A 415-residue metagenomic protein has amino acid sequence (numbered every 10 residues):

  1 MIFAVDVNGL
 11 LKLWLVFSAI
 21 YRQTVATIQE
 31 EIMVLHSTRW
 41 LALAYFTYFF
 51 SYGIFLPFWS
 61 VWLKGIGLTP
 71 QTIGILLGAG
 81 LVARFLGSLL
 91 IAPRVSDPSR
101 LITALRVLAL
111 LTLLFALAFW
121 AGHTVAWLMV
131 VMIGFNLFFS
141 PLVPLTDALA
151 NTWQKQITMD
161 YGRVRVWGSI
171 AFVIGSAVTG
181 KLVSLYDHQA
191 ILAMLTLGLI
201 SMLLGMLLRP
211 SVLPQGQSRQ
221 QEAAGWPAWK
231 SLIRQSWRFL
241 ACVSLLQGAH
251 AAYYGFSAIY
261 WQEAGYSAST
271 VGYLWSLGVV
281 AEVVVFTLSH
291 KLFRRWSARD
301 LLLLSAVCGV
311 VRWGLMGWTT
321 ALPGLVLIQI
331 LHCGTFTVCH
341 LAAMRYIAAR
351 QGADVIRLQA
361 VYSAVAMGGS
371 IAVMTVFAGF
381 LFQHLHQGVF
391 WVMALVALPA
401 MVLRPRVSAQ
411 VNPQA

Functional and structural regions predicted by a protein language model:
V34-L81, S236-C242, Q247-G272: Helix-loop boundary and gating motifs at the non-cytosolic
L35, P210-V243: Juxtamembrane intracellular "pre-TM" segments in multi-pass secondary transporters
F46, A126-L142, S244, G324-V338: Hydrophobic core of transmembrane alpha-helices in multi-pass small-molecule transporters, especially MFS/SLC-type
G87-R100, V183, V285-S297, F382: Helix-to-loop junctions at the C-terminal end of transmembrane segments in multipass secondary transporters
T103-A116, D300-G314: Structural signature of the two symmetry-related core transmembrane helices
S140-K155, V338-Q351: Intracellular juxtamembrane helix-capping segments at the cytosolic ends of symmetry-related transmembrane helices
I191-L207, V389-P405: Symmetry-related core transmembrane helices of the 12-TM Major Facilitator Superfamily/SLC fold
I356-F382: A late C-terminal transmembrane helix in Major Facilitator Superfamily
